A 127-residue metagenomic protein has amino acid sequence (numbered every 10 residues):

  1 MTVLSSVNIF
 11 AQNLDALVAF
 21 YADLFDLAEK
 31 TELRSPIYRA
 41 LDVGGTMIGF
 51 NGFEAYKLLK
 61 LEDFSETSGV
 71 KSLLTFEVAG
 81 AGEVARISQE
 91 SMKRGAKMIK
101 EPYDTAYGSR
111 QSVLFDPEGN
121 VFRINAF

Functional and structural regions predicted by a protein language model:
M1-S5, A28-A81, A85-F115, A126-F127: Vicinal oxygen chelate
A11-L14: Conserved beta-strand-loop-alpha-helix junction that forms the acyl-donor binding cleft
L17-A22, S91, D116-G119: Conserved active-site tyrosine of GNAT-family acetyltransferases
V121-I124: Short glycine-/small-residue motifs
